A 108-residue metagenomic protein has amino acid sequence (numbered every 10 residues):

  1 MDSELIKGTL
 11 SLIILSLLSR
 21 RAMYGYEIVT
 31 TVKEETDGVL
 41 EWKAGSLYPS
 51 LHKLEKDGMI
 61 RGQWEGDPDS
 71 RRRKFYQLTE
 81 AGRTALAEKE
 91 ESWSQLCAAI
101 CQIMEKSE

Functional and structural regions predicted by a protein language model:
M1-S3, W64-E65: Short beta-strand/turn micro-motifs at beta-sheet edges
D2-S46: N-terminal helix-turn-helix DNA-binding core of bacterial DNA-binding proteins
T9, I13, Q77, A99: Amphipathic alpha-helical recognition patches that constitute DNA-binding helices
I13-S16, T30, H52, A87 (+1 more regions): A cross-family signal for key residues in well-ordered alpha-helices that form functional helical elements
L47-L54: Basic amphipathic alpha-helical segments that dock to polyanions
E55-R72, Q77: Beta-hairpin "wing" of winged helix-turn-helix
R71-E90: Basic, amphipathic "hinge/linker" alpha-helix immediately C-terminal to the N-terminal HTH DNA-binding motif
T84-E108: Amphipathic alpha-helical dimerization/coiled-coil segments that flank or bridge DNA-binding/regulatory modules
